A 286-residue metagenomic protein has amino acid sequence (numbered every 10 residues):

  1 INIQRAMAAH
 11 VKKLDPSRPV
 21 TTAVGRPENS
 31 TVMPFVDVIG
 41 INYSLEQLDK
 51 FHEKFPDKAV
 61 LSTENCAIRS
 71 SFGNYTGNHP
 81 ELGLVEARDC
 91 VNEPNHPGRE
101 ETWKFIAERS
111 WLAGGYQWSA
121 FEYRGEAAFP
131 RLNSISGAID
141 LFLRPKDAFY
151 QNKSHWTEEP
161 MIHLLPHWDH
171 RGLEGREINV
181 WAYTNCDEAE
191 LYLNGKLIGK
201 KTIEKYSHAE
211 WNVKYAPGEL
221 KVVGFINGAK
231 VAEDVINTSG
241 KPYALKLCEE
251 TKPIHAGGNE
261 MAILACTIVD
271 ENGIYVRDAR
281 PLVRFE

Functional and structural regions predicted by a protein language model:
I1-T202, E210-Y215, E219-A229: Extended substrate-binding grooves/exosites of carbohydrate-active enzymes
H170-R176, P253-A262: Short, solvent-exposed loop/linker segments at the N-terminal edge of repeated beta-sheet extracellular domains
V180-T184, V223, E260-V276: Beta-strand-rich structural segments
I198, P281-E286: Short, well-ordered beta-strand segments
Y215-E219, N259-M261, R280: Extracellular Ig-like/FN3 beta-sandwich strand-entry sites
G228-K241: Edge beta-strands of extracellular beta-sandwich domains
S239-G257: Low-complexity, acidic Ser/Thr/Pro/Gly-rich terminal tails and inter-domain linkers that flank the onset of structured
